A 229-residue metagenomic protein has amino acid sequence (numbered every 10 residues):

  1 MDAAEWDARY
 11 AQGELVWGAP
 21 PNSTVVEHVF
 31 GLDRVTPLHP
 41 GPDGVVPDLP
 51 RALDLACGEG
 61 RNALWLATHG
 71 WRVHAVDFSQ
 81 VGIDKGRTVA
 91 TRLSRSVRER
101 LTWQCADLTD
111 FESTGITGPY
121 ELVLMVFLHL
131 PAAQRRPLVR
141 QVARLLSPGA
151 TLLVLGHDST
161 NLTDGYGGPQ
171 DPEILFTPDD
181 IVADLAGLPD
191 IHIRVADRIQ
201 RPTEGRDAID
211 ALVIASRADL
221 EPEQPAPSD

Functional and structural regions predicted by a protein language model:
M1-P47, T160: Conserved class I S-adenosyl-L-methionine
L49-G58: Conserved class I S-adenosyl-L-methionine
S79-V81: Conserved SAM/SAH-binding beta-strand->alpha-helix loop
R95-T109: Conserved SAM-binding strand-loop segment of SAM-dependent methyltransferases
S113-L122: A short acidic, Gly/Pro-enriched loop at the edge of an enzyme's catalytic core that lines a small-molecule cofactor
E121-R135: A short SAM/SAH-binding and catalytic strip from SAM-dependent methyltransferases
R136-P148: A short glycine-rich, Lys/Arg-flanked "PGG" loop and its adjoining helix->strand segment in the class I
G149-H157: Conserved beta-strand signature within the Rossmann-like core of class I S-adenosyl-L-methionine
